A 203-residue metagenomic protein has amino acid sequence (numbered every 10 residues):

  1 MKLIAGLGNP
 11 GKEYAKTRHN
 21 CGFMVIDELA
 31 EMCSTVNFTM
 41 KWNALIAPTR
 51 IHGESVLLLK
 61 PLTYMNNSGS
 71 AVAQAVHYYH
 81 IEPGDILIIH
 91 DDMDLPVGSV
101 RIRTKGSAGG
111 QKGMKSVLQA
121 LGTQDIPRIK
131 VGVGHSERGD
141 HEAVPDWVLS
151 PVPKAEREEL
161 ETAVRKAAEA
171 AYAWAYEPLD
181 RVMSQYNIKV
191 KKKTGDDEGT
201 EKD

Functional and structural regions predicted by a protein language model:
K2-K105, K115-K130, E137-P145, S150 (+2 more regions): Nucleotide and nucleotide-moiety/phosphate-recognizing core
G109-G113: Hydrophobic alpha-helical segments within soluble ligand-binding/sensing domains
